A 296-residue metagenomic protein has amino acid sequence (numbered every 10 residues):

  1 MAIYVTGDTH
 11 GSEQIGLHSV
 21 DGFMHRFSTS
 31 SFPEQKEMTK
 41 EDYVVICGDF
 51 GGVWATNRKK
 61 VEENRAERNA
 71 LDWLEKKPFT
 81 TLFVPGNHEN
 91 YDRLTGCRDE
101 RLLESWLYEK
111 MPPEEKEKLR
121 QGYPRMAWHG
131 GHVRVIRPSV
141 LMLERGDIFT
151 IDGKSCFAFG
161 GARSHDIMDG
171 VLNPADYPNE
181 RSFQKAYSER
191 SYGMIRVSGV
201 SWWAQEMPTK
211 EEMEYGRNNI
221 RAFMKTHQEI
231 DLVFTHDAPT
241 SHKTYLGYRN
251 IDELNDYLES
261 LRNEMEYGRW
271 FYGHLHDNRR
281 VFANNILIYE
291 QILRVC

Functional and structural regions predicted by a protein language model:
A2, T6, S12-I151, G247-Y248 (+2 more regions): Core catalytic region of metal-dependent phosphoesterases/phosphodiesterases, especially metallo-beta-lactamase-like
A2-G11, G153-A162, F234-H236, L287-E290: Active-site-proximal beta-strand elements of phosphoester/diester hydrolases
V5, H10-E13, W203-K210: Acidic/glycine-enriched edge-of-secondary-structure segments
H10, F50-G51, N87-N90, A162-R163 (+2 more regions): Catalytic metal-binding/acid-base residues of hydrolase active sites
S105-R125, D152-Y248: Active-site-proximal loop/helix segment associated with metal-binding centers of metalloenzymes
D256-E264, F271, L275-C296: Binuclear metal-dependent phosphoesterase catalytic core
